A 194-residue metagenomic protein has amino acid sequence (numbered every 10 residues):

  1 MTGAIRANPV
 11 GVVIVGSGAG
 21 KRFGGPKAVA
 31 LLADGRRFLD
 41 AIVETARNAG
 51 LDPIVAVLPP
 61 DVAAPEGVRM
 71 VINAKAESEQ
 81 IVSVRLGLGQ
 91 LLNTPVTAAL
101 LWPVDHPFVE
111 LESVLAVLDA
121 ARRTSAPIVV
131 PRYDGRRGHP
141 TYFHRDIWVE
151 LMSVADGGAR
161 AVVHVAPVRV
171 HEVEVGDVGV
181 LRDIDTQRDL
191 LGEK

Functional and structural regions predicted by a protein language model:
M1-N8, V149, V154-K194: Conserved alpha/beta core of the MobA/IspD/sugar-nucleotide pyrophosphorylase nucleotidyltransferase superfamily
T2-L58: N-terminal glycine-rich phosphate-binding loop and ensuing alpha1 helix
V13-S17, V57, W102-P103, P131-D134 (+1 more regions): Short beta-strand segments
D61-E66: Short, charged/polar "capping" segments at the starts of alpha-helices and the immediately preceding loops
G67-I81: Conserved donor nucleotide-binding strand/loop of the catalytic core
E77-M152: Conserved beta-loop-beta/alpha segment of the NTase-like Rossmann-fold superfamily that binds/positions NTPs
